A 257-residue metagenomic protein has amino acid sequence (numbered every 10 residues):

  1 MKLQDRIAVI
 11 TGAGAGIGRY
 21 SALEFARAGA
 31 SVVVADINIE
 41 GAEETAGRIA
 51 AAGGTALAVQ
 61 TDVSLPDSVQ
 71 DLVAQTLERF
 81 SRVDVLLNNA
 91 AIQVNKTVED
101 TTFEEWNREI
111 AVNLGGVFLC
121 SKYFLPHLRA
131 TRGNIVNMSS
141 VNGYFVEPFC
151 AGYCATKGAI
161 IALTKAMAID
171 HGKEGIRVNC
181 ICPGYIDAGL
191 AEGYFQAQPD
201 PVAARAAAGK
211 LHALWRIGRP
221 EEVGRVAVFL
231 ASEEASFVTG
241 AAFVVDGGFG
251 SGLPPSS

Functional and structural regions predicted by a protein language model:
L3-V32: Canonical Rossmann dinucleotide-binding motif of NAD(H)/NADP(H)-dependent dehydrogenases/reductases, specifically
L87, G172, R177, V238-G240: Short, small/polar-rich loop/turn modules that mediate ligand/substrate recognition or access, typified
T97-V98, E105-I110, A208: Substrate-binding pocket helix/loop in short-chain dehydrogenase/reductase
S121, T156, T164: Active-site helix of classical SDR
P126, I169-K173, S236: Alpha-helical segment proximal to the catalytic Tyr-Lys
S140: Residue(s) in the substrate-gating loop at a strand-loop-helix junction that position the organic substrate next
F145, T239-S257: Short C-terminal tail/terminal secondary-structure segment of NAD(P)H-dependent dehydrogenase/reductase domains
